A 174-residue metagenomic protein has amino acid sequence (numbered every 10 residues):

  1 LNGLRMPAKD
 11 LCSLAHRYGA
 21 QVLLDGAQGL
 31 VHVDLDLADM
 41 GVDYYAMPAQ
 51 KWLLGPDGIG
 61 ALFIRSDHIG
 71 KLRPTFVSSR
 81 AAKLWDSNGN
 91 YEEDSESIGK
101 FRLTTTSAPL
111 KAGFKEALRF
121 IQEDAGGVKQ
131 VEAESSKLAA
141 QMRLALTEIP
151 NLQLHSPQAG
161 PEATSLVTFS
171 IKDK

Functional and structural regions predicted by a protein language model:
L1-K174: Pyridoxal 5′-phosphate
